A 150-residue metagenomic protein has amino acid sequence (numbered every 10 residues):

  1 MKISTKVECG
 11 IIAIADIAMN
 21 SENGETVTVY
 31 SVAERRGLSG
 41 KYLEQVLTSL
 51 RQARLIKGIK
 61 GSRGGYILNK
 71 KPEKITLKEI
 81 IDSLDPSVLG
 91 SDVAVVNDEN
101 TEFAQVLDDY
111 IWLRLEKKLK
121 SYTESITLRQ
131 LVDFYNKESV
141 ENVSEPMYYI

Functional and structural regions predicted by a protein language model:
G10-E22: Short amphipathic alpha-helical interface segments
N23-Y30: Short acidic, hydrophobic short linear motifs in intrinsically disordered regions
Y30-R36: A short alpha-helical element within helix-turn-helix/winged-helix DNA-binding domains across DNA-binding proteins
K41: Key DNA-contact positions within bacterial/archaeal DNA-binding proteins
R54: Glycine-centered, phosphate/nucleic-acid-interacting loop/turn motifs that mediate DNA/RNA or nucleotide
S62-N69: Minor-groove-contacting beta-hairpin "wing" of winged helix-turn-helix DNA-binding domains
P72-V96, K117: Conserved segment of winged-helix/HTH DNA-binding domains
V96-I150: C-terminal regulatory/oligomerization modules of transcriptional regulators
